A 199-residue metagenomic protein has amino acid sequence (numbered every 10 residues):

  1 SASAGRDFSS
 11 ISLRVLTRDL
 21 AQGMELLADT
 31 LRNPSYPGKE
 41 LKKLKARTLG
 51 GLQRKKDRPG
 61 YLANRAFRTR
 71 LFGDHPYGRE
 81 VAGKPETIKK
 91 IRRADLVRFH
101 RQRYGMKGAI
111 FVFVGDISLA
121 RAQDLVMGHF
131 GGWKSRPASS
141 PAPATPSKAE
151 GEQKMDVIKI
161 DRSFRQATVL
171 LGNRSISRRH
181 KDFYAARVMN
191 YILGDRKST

Functional and structural regions predicted by a protein language model:
S1-A21, R54-G108, G132-H180, G194-S198: Non-catalytic beta-strand/loop surface segments
F8, A21-M24, A28, G38-L49 (+8 more regions): Extracytoplasmic/secreted envelope proteins and their assembly/folding machinery, especially bacterial periplasmic
L16-L20, G115-A120: Helix N-cap motif at beta-to-alpha junctions
T30-N33, L125-R136: Conserved short hydrophobic interaction patches
N33, P37-G38, L119-A120, G132 (+1 more regions): Short beta-strands and strand-coil junctions in structured, solvent-facing domains, enriched
S35, T87-K90, D116: Short, conserved sequence motifs enriched in acidic/basic residues, glycine, and aromatics that mark functional "hot
